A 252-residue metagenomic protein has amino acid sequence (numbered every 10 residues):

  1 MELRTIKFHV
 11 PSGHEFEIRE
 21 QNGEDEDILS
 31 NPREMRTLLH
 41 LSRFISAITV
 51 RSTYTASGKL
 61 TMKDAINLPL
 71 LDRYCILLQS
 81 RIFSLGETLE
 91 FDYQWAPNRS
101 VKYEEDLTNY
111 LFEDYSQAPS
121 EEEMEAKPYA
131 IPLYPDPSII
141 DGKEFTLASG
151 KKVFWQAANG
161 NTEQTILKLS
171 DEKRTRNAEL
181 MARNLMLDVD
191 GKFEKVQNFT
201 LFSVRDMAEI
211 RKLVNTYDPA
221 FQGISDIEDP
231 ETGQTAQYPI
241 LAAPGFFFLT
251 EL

Functional and structural regions predicted by a protein language model:
M1-L252: Short, surface-exposed, charged amphipathic helix/loop patches that serve as local interaction elements
